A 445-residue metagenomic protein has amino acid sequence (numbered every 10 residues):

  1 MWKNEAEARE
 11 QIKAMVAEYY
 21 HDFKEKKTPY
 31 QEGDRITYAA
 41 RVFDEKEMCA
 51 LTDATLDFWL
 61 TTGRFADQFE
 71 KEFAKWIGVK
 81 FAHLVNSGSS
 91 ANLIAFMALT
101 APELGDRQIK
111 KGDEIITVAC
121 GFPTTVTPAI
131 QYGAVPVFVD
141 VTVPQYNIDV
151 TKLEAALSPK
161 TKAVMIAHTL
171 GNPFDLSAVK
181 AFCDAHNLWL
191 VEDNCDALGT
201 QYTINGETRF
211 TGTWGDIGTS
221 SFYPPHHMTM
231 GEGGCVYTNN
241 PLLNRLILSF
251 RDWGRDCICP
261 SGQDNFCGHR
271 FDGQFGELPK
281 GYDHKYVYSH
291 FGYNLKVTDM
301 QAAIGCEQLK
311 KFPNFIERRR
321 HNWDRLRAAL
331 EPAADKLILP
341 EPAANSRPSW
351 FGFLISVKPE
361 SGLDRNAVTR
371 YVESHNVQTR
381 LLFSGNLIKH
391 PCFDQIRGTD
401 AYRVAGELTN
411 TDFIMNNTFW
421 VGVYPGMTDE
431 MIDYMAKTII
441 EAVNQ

Functional and structural regions predicted by a protein language model:
M1-L60, S289: N-terminal "arm"/small-domain region of PLP-dependent enzymes with the aminotransferase-like
Y20, E25, D67-K71, V79-A82 (+6 more regions): PLP-dependent aminotransferase class I/II
Y20-F23, A101-Q201: PLP-dependent aminotransferase-like
F43, T61, G121, P144-Q145 (+5 more regions): Glycine-/small-residue-rich active-site loops that bind phosphorylated ligands and cofactors
R64-E114, T127-Y132, F138: Phosphate-binding glycine-rich loop
I116, V137, L190-V191, T219 (+2 more regions): Structural detector of well-ordered beta-strand residues that form the stable sheet scaffold of enzyme domains
E192-M230, R245, K285-V287: Conserved active-site segment immediately N-terminal to the catalytic lysine that forms the internal aldimine
T213-I258, D299: Active-site PLP attachment segment
